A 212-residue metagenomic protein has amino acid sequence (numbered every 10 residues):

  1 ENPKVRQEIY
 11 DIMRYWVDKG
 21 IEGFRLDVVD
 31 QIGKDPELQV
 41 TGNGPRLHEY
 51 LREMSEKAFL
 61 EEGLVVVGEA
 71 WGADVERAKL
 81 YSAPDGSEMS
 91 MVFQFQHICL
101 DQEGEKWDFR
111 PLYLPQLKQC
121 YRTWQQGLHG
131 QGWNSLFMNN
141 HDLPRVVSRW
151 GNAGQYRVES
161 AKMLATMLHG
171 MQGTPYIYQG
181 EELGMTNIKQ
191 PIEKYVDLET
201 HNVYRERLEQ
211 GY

Functional and structural regions predicted by a protein language model:
E1-Y212: Active-site and adjacent substrate-binding regions of carbohydrate-active enzymes
